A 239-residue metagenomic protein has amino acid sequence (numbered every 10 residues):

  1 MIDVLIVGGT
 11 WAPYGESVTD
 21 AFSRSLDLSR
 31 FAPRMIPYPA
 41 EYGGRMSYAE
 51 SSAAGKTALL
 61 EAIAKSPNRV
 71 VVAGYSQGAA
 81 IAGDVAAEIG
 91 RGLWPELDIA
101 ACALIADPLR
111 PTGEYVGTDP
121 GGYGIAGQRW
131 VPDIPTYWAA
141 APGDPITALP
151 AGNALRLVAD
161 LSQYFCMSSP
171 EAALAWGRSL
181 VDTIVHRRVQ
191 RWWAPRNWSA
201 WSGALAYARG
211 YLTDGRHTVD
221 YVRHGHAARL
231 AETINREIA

Functional and structural regions predicted by a protein language model:
M1-R69, P142, A148-A151, P170-A239: Active-site catalytic motif of lipid deacylating hydrolases and related acyltransferases
A32-P33, R129-I134, F165-S169: Short, surface-exposed, polar/charged, turn-prone segments marking secondary-structure boundaries
G55-A140, P145-L149: Serine-dependent carboxylesterase/thioesterase catalytic core of lipase-like alpha/beta-hydrolase/SGNH enzymes
I146-R156, Y164: A cross-taxonomic marker for long C-terminal extensions/tails that follow the last structured domain
